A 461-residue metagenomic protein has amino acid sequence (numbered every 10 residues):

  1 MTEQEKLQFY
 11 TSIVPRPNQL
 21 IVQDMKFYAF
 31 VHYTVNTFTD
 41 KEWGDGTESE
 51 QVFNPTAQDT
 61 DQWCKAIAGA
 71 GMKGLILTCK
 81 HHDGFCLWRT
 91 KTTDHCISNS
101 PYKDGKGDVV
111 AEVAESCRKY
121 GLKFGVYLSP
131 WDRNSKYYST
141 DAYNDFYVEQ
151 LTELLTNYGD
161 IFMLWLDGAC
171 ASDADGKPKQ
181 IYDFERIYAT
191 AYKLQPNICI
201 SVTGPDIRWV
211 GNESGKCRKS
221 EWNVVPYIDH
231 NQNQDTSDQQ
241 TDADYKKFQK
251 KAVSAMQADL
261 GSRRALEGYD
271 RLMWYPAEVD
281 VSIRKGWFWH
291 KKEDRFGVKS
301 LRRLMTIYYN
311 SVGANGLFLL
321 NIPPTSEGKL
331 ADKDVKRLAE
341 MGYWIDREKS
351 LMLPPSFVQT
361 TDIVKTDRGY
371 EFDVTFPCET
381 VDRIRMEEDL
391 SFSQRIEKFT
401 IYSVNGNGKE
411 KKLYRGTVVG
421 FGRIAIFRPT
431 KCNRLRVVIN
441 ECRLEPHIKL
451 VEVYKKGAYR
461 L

Functional and structural regions predicted by a protein language model:
M1-P429, V438-L461: Mature catalytic domains of secreted/periplasmic carbohydrate-active enzymes
R434-R436: Short, conserved beta-strand segments of beta-strand-rich sandwich/propeller modules, principally
